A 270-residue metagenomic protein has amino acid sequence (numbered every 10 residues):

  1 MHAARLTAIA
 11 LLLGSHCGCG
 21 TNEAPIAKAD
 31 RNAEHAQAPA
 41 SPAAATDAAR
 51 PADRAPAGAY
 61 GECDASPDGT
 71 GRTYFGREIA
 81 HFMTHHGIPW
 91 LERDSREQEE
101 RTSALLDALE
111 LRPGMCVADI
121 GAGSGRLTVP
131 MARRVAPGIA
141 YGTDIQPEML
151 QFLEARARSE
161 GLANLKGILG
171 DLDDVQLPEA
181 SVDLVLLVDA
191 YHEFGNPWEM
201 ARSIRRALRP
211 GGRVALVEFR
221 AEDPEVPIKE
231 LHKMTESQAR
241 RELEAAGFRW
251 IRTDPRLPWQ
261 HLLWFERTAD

Functional and structural regions predicted by a protein language model:
R31-A38, A49-E110, C116: Class I SAM-dependent transferase core
G114-G123: Conserved class I S-adenosyl-L-methionine
S124-V135: Conserved SAM-binding loop of SAM-dependent methyltransferases across substrates and taxa, primarily the Class I
Q146-P147: Conserved SAM/SAH-binding beta-strand->alpha-helix loop
E160-D173: Conserved SAM-binding strand-loop segment of SAM-dependent methyltransferases
V175-L184: A short acidic, Gly/Pro-enriched loop at the edge of an enzyme's catalytic core that lines a small-molecule cofactor
W198-R213: A short glycine-rich, Lys/Arg-flanked "PGG" loop and its adjoining helix->strand segment in the class I
R252, R256-D270: Core SAM-dependent methyltransferase catalytic element
